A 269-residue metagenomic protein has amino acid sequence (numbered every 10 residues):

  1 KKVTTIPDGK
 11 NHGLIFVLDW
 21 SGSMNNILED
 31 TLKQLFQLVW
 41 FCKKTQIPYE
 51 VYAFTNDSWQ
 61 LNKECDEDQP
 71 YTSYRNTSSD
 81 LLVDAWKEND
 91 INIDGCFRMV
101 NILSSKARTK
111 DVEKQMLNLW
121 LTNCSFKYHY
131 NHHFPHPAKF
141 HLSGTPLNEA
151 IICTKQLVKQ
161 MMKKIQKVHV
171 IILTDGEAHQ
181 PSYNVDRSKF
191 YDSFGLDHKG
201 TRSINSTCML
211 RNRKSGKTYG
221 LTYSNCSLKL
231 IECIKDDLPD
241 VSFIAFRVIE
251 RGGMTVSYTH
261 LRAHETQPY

Functional and structural regions predicted by a protein language model:
K1-P268: Acidic, glycine-rich A-domain
